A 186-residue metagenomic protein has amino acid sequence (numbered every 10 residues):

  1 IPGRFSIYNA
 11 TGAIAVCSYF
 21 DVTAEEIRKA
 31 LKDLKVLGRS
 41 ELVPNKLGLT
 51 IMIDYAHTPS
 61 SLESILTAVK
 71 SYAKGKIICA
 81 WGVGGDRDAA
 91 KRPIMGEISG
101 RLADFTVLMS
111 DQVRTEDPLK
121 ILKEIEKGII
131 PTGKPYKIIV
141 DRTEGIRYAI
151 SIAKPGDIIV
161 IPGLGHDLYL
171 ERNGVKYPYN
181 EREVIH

Functional and structural regions predicted by a protein language model:
I1-R4: A short glycine-threonine-serine/GTX helix/turn-capping micro-motif
G12-H186: ATP-dependent carboxylate-amine ligase
